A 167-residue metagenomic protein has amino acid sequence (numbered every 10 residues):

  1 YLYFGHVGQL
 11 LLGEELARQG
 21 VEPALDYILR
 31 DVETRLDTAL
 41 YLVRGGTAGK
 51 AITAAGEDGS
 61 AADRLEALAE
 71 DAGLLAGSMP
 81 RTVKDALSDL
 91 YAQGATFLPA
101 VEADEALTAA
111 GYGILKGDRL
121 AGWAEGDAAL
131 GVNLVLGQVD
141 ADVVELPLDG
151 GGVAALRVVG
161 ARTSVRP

Functional and structural regions predicted by a protein language model:
Y1-P167: Membrane-proximal alpha-helical signals and transmembrane carboxylates
